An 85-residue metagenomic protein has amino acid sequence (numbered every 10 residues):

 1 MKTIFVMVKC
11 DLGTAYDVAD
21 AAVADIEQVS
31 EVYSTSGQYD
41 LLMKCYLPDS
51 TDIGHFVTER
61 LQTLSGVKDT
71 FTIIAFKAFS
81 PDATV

Functional and structural regions predicted by a protein language model:
M1-V85: A compositional/biophysical signature of low hydrophobicity enriched in polar/charged and small residues
